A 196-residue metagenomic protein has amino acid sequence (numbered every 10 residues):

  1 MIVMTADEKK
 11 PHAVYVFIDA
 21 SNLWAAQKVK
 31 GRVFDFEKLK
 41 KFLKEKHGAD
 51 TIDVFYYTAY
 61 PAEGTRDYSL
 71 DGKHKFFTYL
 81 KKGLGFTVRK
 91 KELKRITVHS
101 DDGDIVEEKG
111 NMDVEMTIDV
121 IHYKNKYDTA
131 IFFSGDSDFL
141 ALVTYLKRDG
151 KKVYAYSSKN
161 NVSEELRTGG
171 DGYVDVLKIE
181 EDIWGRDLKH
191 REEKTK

Functional and structural regions predicted by a protein language model:
I2-E108, K152, S157, N161-V162: Domain-level signal for Mg2+-assisted phosphodiester chemistry and nucleotide/NA-binding surfaces in nucleic-acid
K75-K196: Nuclease catalytic cores that cleave nucleic-acid phosphodiester bonds, predominantly acidic two-metal-ion
